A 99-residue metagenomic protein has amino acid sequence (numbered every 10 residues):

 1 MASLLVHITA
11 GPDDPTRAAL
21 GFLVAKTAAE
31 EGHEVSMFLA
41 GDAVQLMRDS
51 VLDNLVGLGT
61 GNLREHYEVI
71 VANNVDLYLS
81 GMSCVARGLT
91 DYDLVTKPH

Functional and structural regions predicted by a protein language model:
L5-A19, V51: Short, glycine-rich nucleotide/cofactor-binding loops
A18-E31, M37: Histidine-anchored nucleotide/phosphate-binding helix
L20-L23, G61-N62, H99: Charged helix-capping and loop-helix junction motifs
E34, L55-L58, L94: Positively charged, small/polar-rich N-terminal and surface patches that mediate targeting and assembly and bind
V35-A40, L77-G81: Short internal beta-strands
A43-G57: N-terminal beta-loop-helix "entrance" segment that forms/cooperates in small-molecule cofactor or anionic ligand
D53-G81, A86: A glycine-rich helix N-cap at a beta->alpha junction
G81-H99: N-terminal glycine-rich phosphate/adenylate-binding segment common to multiple enzyme folds
